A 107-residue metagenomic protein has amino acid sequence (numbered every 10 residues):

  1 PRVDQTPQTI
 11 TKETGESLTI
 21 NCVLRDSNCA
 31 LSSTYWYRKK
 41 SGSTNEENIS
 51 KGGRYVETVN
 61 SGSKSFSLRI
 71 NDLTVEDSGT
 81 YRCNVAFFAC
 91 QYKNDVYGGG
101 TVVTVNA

Functional and structural regions predicted by a protein language model:
P1-N21: N-terminal edge beta-strand
T6, E16-L18, K51, K64 (+1 more regions): Exposed loop/turn and edge beta-strand positions of beta-sandwich/beta-sheet ligand-binding modules
Q8-I10, G53-S78, F87-A89: Extracellular beta-strand/loop-rich beta-sandwich domains predominantly from IgSF
R25-R54: N-terminal V-set
C29-L31, E76, V96: A cross-taxa feature marking solvent-exposed loop/turn segments within ectodomains of secreted and single-pass membrane
T80-A107: Extracellular/luminal immunoglobulin-like beta-sandwich modules
